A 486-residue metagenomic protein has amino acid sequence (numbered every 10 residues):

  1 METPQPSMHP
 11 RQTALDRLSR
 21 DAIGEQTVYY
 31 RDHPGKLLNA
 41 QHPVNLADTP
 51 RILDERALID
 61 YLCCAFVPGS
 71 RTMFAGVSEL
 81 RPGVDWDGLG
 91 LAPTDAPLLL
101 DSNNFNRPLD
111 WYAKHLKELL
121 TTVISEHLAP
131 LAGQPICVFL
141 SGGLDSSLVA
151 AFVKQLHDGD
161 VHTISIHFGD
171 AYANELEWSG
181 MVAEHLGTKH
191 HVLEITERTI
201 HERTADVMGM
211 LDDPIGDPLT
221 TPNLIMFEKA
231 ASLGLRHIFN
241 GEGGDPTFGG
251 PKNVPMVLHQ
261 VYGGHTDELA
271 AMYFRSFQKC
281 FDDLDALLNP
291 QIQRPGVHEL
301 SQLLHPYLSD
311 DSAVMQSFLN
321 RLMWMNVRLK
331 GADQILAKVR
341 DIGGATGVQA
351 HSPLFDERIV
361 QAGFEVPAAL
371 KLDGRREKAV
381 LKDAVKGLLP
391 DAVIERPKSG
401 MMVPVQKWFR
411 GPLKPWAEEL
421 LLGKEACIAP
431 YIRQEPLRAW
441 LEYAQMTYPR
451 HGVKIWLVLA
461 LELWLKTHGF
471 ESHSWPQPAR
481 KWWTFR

Functional and structural regions predicted by a protein language model:
M1-D212, N223, K386-G387, A392 (+7 more regions): Cysteine-centered catalytic environments shared across enzyme families
Q26-Y29, A47, P246-G250, P255 (+2 more regions): Short catalytic/ligand-binding loop motif for oxyanion handling, primarily in non-cytosolic enzymes, centered on
D48, A75-R81, G234-H237, A270-R486: Adenosyl-5′-phosphate
D110, G169-E177, L219, A350-L354 (+1 more regions): Active-site metal-coordination segments of metallo-dependent hydrolases
P130-G133, A230-L235: Glycine-rich phosphate-binding loop signature in dinucleotide/nucleotide-binding domains
D213-L219: Short, flexible loop segments at the rims of nucleotide/cofactor-binding pockets, characterized by
L235-P251: Short acidic/histidine-rich active-site segments
T247-R275: A mobile, often basic/glycine-rich helix-loop segment that functions as the active-site lid/recognition loop
